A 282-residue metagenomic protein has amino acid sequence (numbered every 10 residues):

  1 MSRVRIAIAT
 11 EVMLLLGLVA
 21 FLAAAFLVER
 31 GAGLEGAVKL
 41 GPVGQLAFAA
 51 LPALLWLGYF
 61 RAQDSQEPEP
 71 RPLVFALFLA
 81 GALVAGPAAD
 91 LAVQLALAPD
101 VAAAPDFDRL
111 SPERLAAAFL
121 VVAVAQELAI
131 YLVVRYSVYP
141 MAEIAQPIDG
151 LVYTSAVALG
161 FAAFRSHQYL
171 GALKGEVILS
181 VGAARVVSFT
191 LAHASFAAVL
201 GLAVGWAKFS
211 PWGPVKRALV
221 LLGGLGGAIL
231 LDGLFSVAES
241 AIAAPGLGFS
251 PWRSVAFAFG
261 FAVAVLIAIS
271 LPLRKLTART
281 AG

Functional and structural regions predicted by a protein language model:
M1-G282: Hydrophobic alpha-helical segments at protein termini of multi-pass membrane proteins
